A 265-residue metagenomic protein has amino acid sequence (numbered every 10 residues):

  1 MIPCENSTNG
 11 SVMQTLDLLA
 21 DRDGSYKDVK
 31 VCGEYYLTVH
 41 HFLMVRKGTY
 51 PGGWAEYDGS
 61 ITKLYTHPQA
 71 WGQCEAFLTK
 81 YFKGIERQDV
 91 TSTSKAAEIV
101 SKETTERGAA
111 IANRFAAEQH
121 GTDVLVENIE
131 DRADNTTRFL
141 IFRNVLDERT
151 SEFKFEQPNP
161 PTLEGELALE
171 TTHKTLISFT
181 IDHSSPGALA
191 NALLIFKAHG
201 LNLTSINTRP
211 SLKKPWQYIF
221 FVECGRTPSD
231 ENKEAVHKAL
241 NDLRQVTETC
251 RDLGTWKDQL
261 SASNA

Functional and structural regions predicted by a protein language model:
M1-A265: Domain-level signature for soluble enzymes in the chorismate/prephenate branch of the shikimate pathway
